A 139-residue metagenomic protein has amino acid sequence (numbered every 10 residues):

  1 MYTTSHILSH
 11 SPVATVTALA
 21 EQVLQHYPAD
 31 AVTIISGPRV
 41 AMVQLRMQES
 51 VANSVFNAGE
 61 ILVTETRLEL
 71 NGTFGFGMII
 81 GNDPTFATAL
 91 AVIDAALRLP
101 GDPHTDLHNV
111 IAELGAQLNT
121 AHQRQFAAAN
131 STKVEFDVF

Functional and structural regions predicted by a protein language model:
M1-T4, E60, T66-M78, Q125-T132: Solvent-exposed, charged interface segments at domain starts and junctions
M1-Y27: Charge-rich, low-complexity N-terminal segments
H6-L8, P12-T15, A58, T73-F74 (+3 more regions): Non-catalytic, beta-rich accessory domains that mediate macromolecular interactions or localization
A14, A29-T33, D102: A general structural signal for well-ordered secondary-structure junctions
L24-L70, F76-G77: Structured beta-strand/loop patches that form or line metal/cofactor-binding pockets in enzymes
S36-R46, L90, L99, Q117-L118 (+1 more regions): Extended interaction regions within the primary functional domain
N71-V110: A hydrophobic, small-residue-rich beta->alpha segment in the mid-to-C-terminal subdomain of diverse proteins
R98-F139: Cysteine/selenocysteine-centered motifs that mediate thiol-based redox chemistry or coordinate metal-sulfur cofactors
